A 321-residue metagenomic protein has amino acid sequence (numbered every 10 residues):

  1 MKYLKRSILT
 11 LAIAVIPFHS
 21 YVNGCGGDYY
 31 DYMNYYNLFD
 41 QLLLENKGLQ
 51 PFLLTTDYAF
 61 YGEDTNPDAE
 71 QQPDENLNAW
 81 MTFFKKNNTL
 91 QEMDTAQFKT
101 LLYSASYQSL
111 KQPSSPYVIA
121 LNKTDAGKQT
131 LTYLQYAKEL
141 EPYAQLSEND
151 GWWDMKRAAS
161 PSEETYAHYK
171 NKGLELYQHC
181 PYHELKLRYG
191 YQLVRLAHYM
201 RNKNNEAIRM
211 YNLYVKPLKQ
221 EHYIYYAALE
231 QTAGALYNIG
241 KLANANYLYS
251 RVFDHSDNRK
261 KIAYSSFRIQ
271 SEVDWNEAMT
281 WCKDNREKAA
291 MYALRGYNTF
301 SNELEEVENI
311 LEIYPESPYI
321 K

Functional and structural regions predicted by a protein language model:
M1-I8: Bacterial N-terminal signal peptides that target proteins for export
I8-L9, H198: Sequence-pattern detector for short linear motifs and compositional/periodic biases rather than a specific fold
T10-P17: Bacterial N-terminal signal peptides
S20-R195, M200-K321: Extracytoplasmic/secretory-pathway proteins
